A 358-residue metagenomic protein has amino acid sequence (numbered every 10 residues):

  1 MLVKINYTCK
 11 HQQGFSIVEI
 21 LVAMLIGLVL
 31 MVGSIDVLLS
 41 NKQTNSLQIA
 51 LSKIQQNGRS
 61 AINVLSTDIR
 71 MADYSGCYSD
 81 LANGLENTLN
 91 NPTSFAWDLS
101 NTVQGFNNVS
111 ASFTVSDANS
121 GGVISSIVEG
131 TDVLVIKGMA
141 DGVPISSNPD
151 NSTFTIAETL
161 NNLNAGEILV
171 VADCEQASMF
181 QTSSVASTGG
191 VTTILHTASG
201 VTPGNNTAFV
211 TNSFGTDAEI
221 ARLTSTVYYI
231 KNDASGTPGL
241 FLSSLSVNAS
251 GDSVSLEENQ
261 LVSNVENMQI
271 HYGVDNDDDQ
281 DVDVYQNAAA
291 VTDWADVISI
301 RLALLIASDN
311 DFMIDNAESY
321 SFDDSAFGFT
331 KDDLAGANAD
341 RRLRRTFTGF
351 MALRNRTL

Functional and structural regions predicted by a protein language model:
L2-V18, V22-S66, R70-A72: Aliphatic-rich helix starts adjacent to a transmembrane/signal segment
N45-Q48, S255, R345: A generic, residue-level signal for flexible/boundary positions that often mark functional hotspots
S66-D296, A303, D311-L343: N-terminal pilin/flagellin-like segments and related low-complexity appendage regions
K231, L305-A307, A352-R354: Solvent-exposed residues in well-ordered beta-strands and their adjoining turns, especially edge/terminal strands
I300-R301, I306, F347-G349: C-terminal, structured domain-capping segment
D340-L358: Low-complexity, S/T/G/P-rich flexible repeat/linker segments used as non-globular hinges and stalks within
